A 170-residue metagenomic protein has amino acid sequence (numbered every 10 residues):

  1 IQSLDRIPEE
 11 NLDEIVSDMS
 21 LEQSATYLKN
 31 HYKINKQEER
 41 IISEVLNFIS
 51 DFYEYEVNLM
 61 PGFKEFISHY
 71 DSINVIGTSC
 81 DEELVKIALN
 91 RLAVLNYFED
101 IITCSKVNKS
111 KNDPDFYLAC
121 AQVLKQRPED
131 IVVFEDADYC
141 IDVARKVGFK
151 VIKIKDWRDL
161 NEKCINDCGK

Functional and structural regions predicted by a protein language model:
I1, S20-N35, A88, C120-A121: Helix-loop "lid/cap" segments that line or gate small-molecule binding pockets
I1-E14, K146-V147: Active-site neighborhood of HAD-like aspartate-dependent phosphohydrolases
S3, E65-S72: A short, Lys/Arg-enriched amphipathic alpha-helix followed by its capping loop at the start of a domain
R6, I34, S72, Q126 (+1 more regions): Short glycine/serine/threonine/alanine-rich loop segments
I7-E9, Y27-K64: Metal-dependent phosphoesterase signature
E14, N74-G77, V133-F134: Conserved SAM-binding loop
V16-S20, E44, N58-G62, C80 (+1 more regions): Short beta->alpha linker loops
K64, S68, D81-E82, K86-K170: Asp-based, Mg2+/Mn2+-dependent phosphohydrolase catalytic module
